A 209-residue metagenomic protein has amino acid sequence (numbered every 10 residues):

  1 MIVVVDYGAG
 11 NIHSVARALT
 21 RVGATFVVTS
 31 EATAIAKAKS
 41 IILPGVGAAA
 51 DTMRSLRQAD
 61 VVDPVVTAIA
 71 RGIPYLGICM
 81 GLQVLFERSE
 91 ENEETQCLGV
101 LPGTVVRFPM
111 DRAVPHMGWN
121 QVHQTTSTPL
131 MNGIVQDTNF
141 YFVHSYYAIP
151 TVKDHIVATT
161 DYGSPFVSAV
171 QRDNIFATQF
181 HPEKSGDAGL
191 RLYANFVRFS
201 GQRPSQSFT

Functional and structural regions predicted by a protein language model:
I2-A24, E183-K184: N-terminal beta1-alpha1 ligand-phosphate binding loop
T25, S40, P74-L76, N139: Structural signature of beta-strand start/N-cap positions in the alpha/beta core of ABC transporter nucleotide-binding
F26-K37: Short acidic low-complexity segments
A36-G45: Short acidic/histidine-rich motifs immediately flanking catalytic phosphotransfer sites in two-component signaling
G47-W119: Cysteine-nucleophile active-site neighborhood
E87-Y162: Pocket-forming structural segment of enzyme catalytic cores
S164-Q171: Short, surface-exposed beta-strand/loop micro-motifs that present aromatic residues
T178-T209: Acyltransferase
